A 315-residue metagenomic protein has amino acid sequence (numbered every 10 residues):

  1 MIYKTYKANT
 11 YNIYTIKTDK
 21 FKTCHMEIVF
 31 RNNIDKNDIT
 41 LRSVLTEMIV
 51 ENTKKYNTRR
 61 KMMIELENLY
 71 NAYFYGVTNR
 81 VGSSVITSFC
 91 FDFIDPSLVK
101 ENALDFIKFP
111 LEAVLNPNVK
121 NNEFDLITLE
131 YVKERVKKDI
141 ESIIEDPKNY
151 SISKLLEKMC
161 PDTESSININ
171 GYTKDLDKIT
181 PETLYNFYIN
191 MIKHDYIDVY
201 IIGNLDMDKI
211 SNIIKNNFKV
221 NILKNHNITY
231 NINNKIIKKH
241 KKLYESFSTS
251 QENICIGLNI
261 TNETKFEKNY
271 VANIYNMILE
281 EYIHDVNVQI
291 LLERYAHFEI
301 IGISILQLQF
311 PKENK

Functional and structural regions predicted by a protein language model:
M1-L69, Y172, Y185-V286: His/Glu-rich zincin catalytic helix
Y14-I16, K22-R42, R59-E112, N149-K174 (+3 more regions): M16 family metallopeptidases and their MPP-like homologs
M48-E51, L69, E112-P117, R135 (+1 more regions): Structured segments of extracytoplasmic/periplasmic soluble domains in secreted or envelope-associated proteins
N52-K55, P96-K100, N116-L126: Short, polar/flexible loop-turn hinges at active-site or ligand-entry regions and domain interfaces
K61-I64, N116-E141, H226-K235: Acidic/histidine-enriched alpha-helical segments
K108-K120, N217-K224: A common structural junction motif
E134-Y150, D285, Q289: Short acidic/His-enriched helical or mixed secondary-structure segments at domain edges of catalytic enzymes and some
D177-F187: Active-site glycine-rich loop that binds ribose-phosphate moieties when present
